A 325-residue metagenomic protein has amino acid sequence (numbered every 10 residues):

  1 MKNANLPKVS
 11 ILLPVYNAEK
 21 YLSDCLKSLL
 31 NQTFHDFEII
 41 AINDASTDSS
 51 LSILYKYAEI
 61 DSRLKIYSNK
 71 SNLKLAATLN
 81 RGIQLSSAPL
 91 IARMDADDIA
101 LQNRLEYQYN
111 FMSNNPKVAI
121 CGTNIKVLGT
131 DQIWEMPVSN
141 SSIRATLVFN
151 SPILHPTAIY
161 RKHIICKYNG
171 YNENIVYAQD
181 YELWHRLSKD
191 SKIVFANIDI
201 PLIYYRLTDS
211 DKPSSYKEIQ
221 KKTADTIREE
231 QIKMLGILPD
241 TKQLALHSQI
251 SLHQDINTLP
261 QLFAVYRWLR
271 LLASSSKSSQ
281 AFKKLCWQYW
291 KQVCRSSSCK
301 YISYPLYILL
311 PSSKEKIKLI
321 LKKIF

Functional and structural regions predicted by a protein language model:
P7-S10, E38, E182: Cell-envelope/extracellular polymer assembly enzymes that use nucleotide-activated donors
K27-D36: Short, acidic, metal-binding catalytic loop of nucleotide-sugar glycosyltransferases
N43-S52, S71, D95: A conserved acidic beta->alpha catalytic loop
S68-S86, Y107: Glycine-rich, basic loop-to-helix element that forms the pyrophosphate-binding segment of sugar-nucleotide handling
Q84, T123, S141-Q243: Conserved nucleotide-sugar donor-binding catalytic segment
I91: Short aromatic/hydrophobic "clamp" motif used to bind/position activated sugar donors
N103-E135: Conserved donor NDP-sugar-binding/catalytic core segment of glycosyltransferases
K189, L207-F325: C-terminal subregions of glycosyltransferases and related glycan-biosynthesis enzymes
